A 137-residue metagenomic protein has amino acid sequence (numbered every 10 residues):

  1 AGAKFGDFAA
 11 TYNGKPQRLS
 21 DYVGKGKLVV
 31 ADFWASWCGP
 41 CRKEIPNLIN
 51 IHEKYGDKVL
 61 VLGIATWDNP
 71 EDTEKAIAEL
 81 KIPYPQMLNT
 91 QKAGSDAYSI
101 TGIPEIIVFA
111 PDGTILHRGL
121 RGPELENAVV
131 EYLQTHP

Functional and structural regions predicted by a protein language model:
A1-A10, L133: Pro/Ala/Gly-rich low-complexity, hydrophilic intrinsically disordered segments
F8-V29: A short beta-strand-turn-helix
G26-V29, F33-W37, G102: Short pre-active-site segment immediately N-terminal to redox-active cysteine/selenocysteine motifs in thiol-based
V30-A31, V61, I106: Hydrophobic beta-strand anchors of alpha/beta hydrolase catalytic cores
R42-L80, T90-A97, N127: Structural microenvironment flanking redox-active thiols in thiol-disulfide oxidoreductases
A76-P83, L88-Y132: Thiol/disulfide oxidoreductase modules built on the thioredoxin-like
H136-P137: Non-globular targeting/processing and membrane-anchoring segments
